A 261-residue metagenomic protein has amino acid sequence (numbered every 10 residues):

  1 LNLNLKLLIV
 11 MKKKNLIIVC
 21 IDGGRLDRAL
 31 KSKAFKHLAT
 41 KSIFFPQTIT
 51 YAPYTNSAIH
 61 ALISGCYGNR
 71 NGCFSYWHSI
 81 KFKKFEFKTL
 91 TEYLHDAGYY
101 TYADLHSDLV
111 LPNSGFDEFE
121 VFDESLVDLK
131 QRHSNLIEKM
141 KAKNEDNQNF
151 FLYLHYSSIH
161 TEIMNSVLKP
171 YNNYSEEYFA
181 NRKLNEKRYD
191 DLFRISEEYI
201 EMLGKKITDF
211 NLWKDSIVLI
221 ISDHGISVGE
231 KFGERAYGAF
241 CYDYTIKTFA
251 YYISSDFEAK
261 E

Functional and structural regions predicted by a protein language model:
L1-E261: Catalytic domains that recognize anionic headgroups
